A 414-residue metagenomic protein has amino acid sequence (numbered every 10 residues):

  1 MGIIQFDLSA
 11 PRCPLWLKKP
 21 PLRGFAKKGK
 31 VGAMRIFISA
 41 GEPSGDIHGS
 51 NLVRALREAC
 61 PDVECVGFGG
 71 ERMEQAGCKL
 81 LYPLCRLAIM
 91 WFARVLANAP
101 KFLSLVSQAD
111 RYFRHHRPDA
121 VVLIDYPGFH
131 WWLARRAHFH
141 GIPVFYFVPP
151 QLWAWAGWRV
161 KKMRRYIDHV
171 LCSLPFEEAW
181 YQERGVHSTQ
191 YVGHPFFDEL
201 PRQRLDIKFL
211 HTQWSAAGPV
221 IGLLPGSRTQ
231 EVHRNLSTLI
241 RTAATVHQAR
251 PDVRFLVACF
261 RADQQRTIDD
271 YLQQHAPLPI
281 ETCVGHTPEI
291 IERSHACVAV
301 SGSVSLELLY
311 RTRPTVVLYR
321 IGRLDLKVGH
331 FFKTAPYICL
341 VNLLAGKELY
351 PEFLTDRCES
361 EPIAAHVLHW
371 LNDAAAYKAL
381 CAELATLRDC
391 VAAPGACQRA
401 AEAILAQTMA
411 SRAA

Functional and structural regions predicted by a protein language model:
M1-A33, A413: Intrinsic disorder/low-complexity segments
K30-A414: Nucleotide-activated sugar donor-binding and catalytic core shared by glycosyltransferases and related lipid-linked
